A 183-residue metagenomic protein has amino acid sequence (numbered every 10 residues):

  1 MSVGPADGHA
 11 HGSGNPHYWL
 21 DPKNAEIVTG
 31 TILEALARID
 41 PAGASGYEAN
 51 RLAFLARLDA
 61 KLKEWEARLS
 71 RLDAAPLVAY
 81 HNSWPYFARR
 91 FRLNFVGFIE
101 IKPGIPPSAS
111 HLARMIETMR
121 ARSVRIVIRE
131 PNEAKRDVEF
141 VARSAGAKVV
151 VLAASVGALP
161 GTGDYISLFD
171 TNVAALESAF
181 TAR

Functional and structural regions predicted by a protein language model:
M1-R183: Extracytoplasmic metal-acquisition and chelation regions
